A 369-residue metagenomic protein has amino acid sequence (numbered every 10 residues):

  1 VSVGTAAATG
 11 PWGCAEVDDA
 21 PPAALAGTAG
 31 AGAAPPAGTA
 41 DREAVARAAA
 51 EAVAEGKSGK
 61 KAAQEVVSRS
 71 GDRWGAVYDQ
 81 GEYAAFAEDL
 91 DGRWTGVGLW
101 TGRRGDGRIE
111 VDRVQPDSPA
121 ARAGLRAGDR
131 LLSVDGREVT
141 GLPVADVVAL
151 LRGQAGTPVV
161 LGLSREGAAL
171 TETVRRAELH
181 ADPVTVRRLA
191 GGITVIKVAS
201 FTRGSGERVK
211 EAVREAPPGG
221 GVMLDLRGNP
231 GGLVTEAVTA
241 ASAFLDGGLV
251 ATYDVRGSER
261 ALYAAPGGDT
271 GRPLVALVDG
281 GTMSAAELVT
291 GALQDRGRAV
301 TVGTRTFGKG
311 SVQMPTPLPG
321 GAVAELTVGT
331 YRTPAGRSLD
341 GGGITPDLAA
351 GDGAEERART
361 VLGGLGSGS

Functional and structural regions predicted by a protein language model:
V1-R103, R126, A145-R188, K197 (+2 more regions): Intrinsically disordered, Ser/Thr/Pro/Gly-rich linkers and terminal tails that flank and connect PDZ domains
A49-K57, V66-W74, Y78, T101 (+10 more regions): Sec/Tat-exported extracytoplasmic proteins
G105-V111, V195: PDZ/PDZ-like groove recognition
P119, R130-L131, P158-V160, V323 (+1 more regions): Residue-level marker of beta-strand positions
A120-P143, M223-D225: Conserved PDZ fold ligand-binding element
S133-G162, E236, K309-G310, P315: PDZ domains, with a preference for the canonical peptide-binding region formed by the helix
T157-G308, Q313: Cleft-lining beta-strand/loop regions that shape enzyme active-site pockets
T301-V302, T306-P334: BRCT (BRCA1 C-terminal) domain core and associated BRCT-interaction motifs
